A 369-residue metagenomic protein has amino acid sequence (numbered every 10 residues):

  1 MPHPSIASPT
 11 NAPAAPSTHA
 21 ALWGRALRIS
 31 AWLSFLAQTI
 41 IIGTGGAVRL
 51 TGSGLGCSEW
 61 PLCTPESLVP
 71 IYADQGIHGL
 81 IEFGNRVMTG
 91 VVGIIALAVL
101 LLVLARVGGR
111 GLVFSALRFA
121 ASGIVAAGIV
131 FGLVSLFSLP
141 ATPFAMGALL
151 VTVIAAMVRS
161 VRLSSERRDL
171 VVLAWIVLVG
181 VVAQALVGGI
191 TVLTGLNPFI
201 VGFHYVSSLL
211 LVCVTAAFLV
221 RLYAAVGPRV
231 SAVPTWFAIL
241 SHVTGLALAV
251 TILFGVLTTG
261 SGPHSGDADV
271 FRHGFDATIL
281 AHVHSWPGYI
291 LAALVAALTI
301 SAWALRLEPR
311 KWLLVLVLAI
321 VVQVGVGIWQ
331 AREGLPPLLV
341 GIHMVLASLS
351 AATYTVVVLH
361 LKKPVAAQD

Functional and structural regions predicted by a protein language model:
A26-S53, A247-L257: N-terminal signal-anchor transmembrane alpha helix
L27-A31, G109-G123, S165-L178, F237-H242 (+2 more regions): Membrane-interfacial loop-to-transmembrane alpha-helix junctions, especially the N-terminal start
A37, G123, V177-A183, A238-T259: Alpha-helical transmembrane segments of multi-pass integral membrane proteins
R49-F83, G260, A268-H273: Extracytosolic (periplasmic/ER-lumenal) interhelical loops and adjacent juxtamembrane/interface segments of multi-pass
A73-I95, L280, H284: Individual transmembrane alpha-helix segments
V91-V99, M146-V158, S208-A225, P287-A297 (+1 more regions): Hydrophobic cores of alpha-helical transmembrane segments in multi-pass inner/ER membrane proteins, independent
V134-A141, I190-F203, A331-L338: Membrane-interface helix caps and helix-loop-helix hairpins in membrane proteins
A249-A292, A296, I300-W303: Membrane-interfacial catalytic/cofactor-binding modules of polytopic membrane enzymes
